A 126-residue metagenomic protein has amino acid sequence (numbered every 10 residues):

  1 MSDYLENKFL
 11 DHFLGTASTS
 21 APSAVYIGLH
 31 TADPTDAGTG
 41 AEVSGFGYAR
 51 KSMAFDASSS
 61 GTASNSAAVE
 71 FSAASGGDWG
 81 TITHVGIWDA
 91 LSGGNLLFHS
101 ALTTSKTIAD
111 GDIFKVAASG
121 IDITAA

Functional and structural regions predicted by a protein language model:
M1-V85, D89-A126: Small cysteine-rich, disulfide-bonded extracellular modules of the LU/uPAR three-finger superfamily and closely related
